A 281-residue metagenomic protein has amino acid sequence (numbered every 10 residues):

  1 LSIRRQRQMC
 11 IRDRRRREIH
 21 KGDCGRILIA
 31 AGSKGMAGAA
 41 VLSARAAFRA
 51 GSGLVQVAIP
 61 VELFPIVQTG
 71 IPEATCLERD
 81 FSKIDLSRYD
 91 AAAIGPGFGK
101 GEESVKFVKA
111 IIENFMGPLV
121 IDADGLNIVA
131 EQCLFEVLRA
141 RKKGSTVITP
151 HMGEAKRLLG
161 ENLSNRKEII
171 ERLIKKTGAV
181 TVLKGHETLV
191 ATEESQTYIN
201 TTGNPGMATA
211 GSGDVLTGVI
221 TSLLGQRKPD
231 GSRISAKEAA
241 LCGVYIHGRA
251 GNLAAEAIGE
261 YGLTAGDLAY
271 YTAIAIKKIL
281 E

Functional and structural regions predicted by a protein language model:
R5-Q8, R12-L119, N127-V147, M152 (+1 more regions): Small-residue (G/A/S/T)-rich helix-start motifs and N-terminal tracts that mark the onset
